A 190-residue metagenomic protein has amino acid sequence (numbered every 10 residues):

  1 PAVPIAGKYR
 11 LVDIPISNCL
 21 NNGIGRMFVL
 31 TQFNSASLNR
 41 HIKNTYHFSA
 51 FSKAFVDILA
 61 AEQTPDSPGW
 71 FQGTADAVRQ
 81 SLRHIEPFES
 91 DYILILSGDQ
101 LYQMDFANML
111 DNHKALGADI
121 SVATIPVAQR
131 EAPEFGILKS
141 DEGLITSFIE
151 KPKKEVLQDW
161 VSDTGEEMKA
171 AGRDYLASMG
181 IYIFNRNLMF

Functional and structural regions predicted by a protein language model:
P1-F190: Unchanged
